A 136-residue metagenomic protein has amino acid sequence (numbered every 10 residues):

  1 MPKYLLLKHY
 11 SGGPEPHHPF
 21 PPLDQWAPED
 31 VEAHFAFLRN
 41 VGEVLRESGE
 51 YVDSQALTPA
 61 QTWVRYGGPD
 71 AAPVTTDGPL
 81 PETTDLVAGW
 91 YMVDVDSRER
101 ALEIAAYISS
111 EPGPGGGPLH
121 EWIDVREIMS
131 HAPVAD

Functional and structural regions predicted by a protein language model:
M1-D136: Conserved, structured core segments of small domains
